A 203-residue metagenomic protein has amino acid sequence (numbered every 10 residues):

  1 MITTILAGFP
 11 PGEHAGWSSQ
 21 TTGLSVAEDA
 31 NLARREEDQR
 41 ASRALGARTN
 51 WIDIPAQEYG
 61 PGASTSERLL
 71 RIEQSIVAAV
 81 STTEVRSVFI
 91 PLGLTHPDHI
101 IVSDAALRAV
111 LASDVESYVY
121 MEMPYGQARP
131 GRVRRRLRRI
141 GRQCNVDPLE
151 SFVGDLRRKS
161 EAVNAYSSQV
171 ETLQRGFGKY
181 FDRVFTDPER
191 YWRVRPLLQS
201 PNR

Functional and structural regions predicted by a protein language model:
M1-D114, E161: Active-site beta-strand->loop->alpha-helix modules in alpha/beta enzyme cores, enriched in Gly/His/Asp(Glu)
R34-D53, P61-E67, A78-T83, A112-R203: The feature marks non-catalytic terminal segments
